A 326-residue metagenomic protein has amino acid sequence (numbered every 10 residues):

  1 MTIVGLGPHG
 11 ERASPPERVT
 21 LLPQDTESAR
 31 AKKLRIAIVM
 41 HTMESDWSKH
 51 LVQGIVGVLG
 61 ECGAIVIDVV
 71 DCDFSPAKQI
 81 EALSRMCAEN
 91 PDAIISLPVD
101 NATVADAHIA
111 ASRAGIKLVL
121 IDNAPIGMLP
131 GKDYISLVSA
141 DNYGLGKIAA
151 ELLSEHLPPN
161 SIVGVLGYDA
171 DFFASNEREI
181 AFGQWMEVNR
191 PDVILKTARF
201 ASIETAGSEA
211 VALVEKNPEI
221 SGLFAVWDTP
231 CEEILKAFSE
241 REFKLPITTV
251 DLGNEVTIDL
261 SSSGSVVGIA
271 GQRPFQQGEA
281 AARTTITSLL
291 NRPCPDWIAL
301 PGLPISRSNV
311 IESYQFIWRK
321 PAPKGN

Functional and structural regions predicted by a protein language model:
T2-K33, A170, N189, R273-N326: Hinge/cleft segment of the Venus flytrap/periplasmic-binding protein
G7-D25, A29-A31, R35-G54, V58 (+7 more regions): Extracytoplasmic "Venus flytrap"
I36-H41, I55, K147-R190, L195-T197 (+2 more regions): An alpha-beta-alpha
W47-E61, I65, L145-A149, F173-V193 (+4 more regions): Short, solvent-exposed amphipathic alpha-helices that sit in or adjacent to ligand/effector-binding or catalytic
Q79, L137-V163, A206-G207, G253-T257 (+1 more regions): Hydrophobic alpha-helical segments within soluble ligand-binding/sensing domains
A93-R113, F182, K196-D259: Hydrophobic alpha-helical
N101-G144, G253-S262, V266: Flexible loop/hinge segments that line or gate small-molecule binding clefts
S221-D228, L235-F275, E279-R283, T287-P301 (+1 more regions): Exported/periplasmic ABC-transporter solute-binding proteins
